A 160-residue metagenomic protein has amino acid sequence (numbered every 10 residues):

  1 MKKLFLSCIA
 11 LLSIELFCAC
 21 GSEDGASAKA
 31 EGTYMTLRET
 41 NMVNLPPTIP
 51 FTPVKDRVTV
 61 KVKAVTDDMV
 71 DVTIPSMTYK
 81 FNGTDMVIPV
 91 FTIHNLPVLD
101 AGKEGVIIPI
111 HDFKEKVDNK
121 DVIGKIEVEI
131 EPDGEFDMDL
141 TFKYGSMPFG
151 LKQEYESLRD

Functional and structural regions predicted by a protein language model:
M1-L4: Positively charged n-region of N-terminal signal peptides that target proteins for export
L6-I14: Hydrophobic helical h-region of N-terminal Sec-dependent signal peptides in bacterial secretory/periplasmic proteins
L16-A19: C-terminal motif of bacterial Sec signal peptides marking the signal peptidase cleavage site
G21-E23: Bacterial signal peptide processing site
G25-P53: Tryptophan-anchored aromatic micro-motifs
E39-V43, P75-N82, E115, K143-M147: Hydrophobic lipid-interacting interfaces of membrane-associated proteins
F51-I126: Predominantly extracellular/secreted and cell-surface proteins with exposed, flexible low-complexity segments
I88-A101, E135-D160: Edge beta-strand at a domain terminus
